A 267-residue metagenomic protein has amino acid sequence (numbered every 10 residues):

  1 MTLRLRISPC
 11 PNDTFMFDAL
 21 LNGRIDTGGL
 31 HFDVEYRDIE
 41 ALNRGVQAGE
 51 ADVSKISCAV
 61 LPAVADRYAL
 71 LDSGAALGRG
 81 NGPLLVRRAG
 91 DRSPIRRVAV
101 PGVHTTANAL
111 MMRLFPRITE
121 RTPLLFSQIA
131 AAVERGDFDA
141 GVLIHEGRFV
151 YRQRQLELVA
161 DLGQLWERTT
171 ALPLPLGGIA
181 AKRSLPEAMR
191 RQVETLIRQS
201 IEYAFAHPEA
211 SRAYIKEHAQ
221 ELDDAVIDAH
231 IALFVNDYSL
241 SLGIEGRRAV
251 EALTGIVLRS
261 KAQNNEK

Functional and structural regions predicted by a protein language model:
T2-N22, N81-D139, E146, R248-E251: Bilobed "Venus flytrap"/periplasmic-binding protein-like clamshell domains and structurally analogous long
I25-E35, F115-L124, Q263: A local structural motif
D38-E40, G49-P62, L125-F126, L143-F149: Beta->alpha turn/N-cap motifs
G45-G80: Short, structured active-site "lid" loops
L70-D91, W166-S184: Hydrophobic/proline-rich hinge and linker segments of small-molecule sensing/allosteric domains, predominantly
F126-K216: Pocket-lining segment of extracytoplasmic ligand-binding domains
P186-I256: Secondary-structure end/capping motifs
L258-K267: Conserved C-terminal helix/tail region of periplasmic/extracytoplasmic solute-binding proteins
